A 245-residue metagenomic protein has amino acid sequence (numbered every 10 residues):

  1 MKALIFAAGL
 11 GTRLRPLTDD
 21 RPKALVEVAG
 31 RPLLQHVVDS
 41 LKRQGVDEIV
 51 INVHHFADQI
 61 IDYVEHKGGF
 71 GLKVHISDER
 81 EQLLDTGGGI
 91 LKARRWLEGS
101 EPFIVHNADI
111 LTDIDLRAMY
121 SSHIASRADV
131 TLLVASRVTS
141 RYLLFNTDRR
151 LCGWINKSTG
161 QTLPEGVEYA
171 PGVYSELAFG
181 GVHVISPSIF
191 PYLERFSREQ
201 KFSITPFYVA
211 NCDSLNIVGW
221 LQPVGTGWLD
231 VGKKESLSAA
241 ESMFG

Functional and structural regions predicted by a protein language model:
M1-D19, Q44: N-terminal nucleotide-binding beta1-loop-alpha1 segment
K2-I5, E27, R31-N107, L116-A118 (+2 more regions): Conserved N-terminal catalytic core of the sugar/cofactor nucleotidyltransferase
L10, A108-I110: Active-site metal-binding loops of divalent metal-dependent hydrolases
L14, I60-V64, L193, A240: Hydrophobic packing residues within well-ordered alpha-helices of enzyme cores
E101-I104, L111, R117-I124, R137-V138 (+1 more regions): Catalytic-core segments of class I nucleotidyltransferases/pyrophosphorylases that form NMP-activated intermediates
S126-S136, R141: A short, conserved acidic/glycine-rich loop-to-beta-strand motif that forms the donor nucleotide-sugar/metal
